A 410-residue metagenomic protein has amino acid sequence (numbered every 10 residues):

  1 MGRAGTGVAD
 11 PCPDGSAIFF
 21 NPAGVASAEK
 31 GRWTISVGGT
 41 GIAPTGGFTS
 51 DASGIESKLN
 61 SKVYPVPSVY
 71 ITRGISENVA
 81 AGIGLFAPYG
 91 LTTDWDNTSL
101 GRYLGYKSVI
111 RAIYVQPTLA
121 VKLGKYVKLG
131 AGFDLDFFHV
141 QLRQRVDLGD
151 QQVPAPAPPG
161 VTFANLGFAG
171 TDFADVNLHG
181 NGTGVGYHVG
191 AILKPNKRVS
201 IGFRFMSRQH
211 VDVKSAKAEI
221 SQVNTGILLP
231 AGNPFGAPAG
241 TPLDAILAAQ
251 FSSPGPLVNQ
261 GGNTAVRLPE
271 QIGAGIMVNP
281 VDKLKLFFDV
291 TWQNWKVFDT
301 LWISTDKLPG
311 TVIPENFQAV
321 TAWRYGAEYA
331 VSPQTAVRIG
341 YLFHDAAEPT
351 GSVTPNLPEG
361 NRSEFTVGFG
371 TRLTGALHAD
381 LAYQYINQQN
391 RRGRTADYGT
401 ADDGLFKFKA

Functional and structural regions predicted by a protein language model:
M1-G7, A28-T45: Transmembrane beta-strand segments of Gram-negative outer membrane beta-barrel proteins
G2, V8, P13, K30 (+2 more regions): Outer-membrane beta-barrel porins/channels
V8-V25: Periplasmic N-terminal accessory/gating domains of Gram-negative outer-membrane beta-barrel systems
P22-A23, I42-T45, A52-S53: Beta-barrel outer-membrane channel/assembly domains of diderm bacteria
